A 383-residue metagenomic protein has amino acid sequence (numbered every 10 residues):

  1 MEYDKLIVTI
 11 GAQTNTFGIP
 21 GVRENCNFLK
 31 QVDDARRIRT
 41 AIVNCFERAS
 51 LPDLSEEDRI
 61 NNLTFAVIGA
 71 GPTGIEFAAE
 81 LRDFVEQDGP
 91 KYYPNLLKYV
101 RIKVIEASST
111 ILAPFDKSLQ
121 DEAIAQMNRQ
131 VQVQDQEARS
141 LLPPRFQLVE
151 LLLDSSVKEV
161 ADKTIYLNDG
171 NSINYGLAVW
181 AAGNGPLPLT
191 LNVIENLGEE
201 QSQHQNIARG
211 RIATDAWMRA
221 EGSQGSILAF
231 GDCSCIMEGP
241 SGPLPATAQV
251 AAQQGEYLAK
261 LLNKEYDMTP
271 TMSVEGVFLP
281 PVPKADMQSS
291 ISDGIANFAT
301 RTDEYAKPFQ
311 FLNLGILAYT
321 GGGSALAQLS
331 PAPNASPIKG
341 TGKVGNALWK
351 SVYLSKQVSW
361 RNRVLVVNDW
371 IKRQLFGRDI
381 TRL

Functional and structural regions predicted by a protein language model:
M1-G11, K158-A161: Feature captures the FAD/FMN-dependent oxidoreductase FAD-binding
I7-V8, N27, K103-I105, L152 (+3 more regions): Hydrophobic/aromatic beta-strand patches that form the interior of the parallel beta-sheet core in alpha/beta enzyme
I10-T73, E80-Q87: Glycine-rich dinucleotide-binding loop and its adjacent helix/turn
F17-I19, F77-A78, P114, L189-L191 (+2 more regions): Short glycine-/acidic-enriched loop or helix-start segments at secondary-structure transitions that form or flank
E24-D53, K163, I173-K260: FAD-site-proximal beta/loop scaffold in flavoenzymes
D58-R129, V133, E150, A246-Q254 (+2 more regions): Rossmann-like dinucleotide-binding core of oxidoreductases
R82-A216, P270, I295: A Rossmann-like FAD-binding core segment of flavoenzymes
A259-L383: C-terminal, flexible cofactor-proximal segment of oxidoreductases
